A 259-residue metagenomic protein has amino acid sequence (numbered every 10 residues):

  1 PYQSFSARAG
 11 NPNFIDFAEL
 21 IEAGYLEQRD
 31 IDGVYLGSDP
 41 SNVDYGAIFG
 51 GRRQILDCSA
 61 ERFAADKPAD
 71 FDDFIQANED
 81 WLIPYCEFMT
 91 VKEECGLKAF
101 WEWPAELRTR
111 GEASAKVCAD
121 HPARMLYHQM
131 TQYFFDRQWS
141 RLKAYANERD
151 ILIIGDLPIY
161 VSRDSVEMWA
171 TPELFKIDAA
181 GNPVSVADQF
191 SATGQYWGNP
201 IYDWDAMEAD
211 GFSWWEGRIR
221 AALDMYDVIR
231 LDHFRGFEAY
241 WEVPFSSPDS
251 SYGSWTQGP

Functional and structural regions predicted by a protein language model:
Y2-D136, V161-P259: Alpha-amylase-like alpha-glycosidases and glucanotransferases acting on alpha-linked glucans and related
H128, Q132-V161: Conserved, well-ordered alpha-helix/loop/beta-strand core segments that scaffold catalytic motifs
